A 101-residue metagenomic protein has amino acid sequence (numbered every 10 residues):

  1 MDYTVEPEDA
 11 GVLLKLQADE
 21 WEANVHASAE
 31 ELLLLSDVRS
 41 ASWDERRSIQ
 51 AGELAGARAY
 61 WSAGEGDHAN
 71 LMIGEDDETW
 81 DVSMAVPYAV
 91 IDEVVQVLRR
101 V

Functional and structural regions predicted by a protein language model:
M1-V101: Positively charged, low-complexity terminal tracts and the immediately adjacent first secondary-structure elements
